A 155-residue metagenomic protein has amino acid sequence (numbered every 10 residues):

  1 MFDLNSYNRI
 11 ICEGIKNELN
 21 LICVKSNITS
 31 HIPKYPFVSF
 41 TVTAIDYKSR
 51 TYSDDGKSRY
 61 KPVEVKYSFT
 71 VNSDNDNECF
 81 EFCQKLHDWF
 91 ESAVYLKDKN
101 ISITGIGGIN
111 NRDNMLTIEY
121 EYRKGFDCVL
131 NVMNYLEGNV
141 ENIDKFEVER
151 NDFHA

Functional and structural regions predicted by a protein language model:
M1-G56, K145-A155: Small/polar-rich, solvent-exposed N-terminal microdomains that initiate assembly or binding
A44-S49, P62-K66, Y135: Surface-exposed acidic loop/strand-edge motifs in secreted or periplasmic proteins that form small linear binding
K48-R50, C79, L136-V140: Short acidic, gly/pro-rich beta-turn/loop elements at beta-sheet edges and active-site/ligand-binding grooves
R59-N77, Y122-V132: Oligomerization/assembly interface segments of phage tail-like spikes and tubes
F82-D88, I143-D144: Short amphipathic alpha-helices in soluble, non-transmembrane regions that often serve as interface/regulatory elements
D88-E137: Acidic-leaning, charged glycine-interspersed low-complexity segments
E121, L130-A155: Extended, charge-rich C-terminal regions with high alpha-helical propensity
